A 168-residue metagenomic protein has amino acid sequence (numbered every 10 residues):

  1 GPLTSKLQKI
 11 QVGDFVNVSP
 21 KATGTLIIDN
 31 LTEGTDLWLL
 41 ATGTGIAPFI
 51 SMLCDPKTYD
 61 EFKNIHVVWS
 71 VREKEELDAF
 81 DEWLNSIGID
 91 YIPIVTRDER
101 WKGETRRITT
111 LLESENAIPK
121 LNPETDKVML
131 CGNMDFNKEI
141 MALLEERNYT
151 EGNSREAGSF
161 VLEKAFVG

Functional and structural regions predicted by a protein language model:
P2-Y149, G158, L162-G168: FNR/FR-type flavoprotein reductase catalytic core
G152-S154: Conserved phosphate-binding/catalytic loops in two-lobed NTP-binding clefts
